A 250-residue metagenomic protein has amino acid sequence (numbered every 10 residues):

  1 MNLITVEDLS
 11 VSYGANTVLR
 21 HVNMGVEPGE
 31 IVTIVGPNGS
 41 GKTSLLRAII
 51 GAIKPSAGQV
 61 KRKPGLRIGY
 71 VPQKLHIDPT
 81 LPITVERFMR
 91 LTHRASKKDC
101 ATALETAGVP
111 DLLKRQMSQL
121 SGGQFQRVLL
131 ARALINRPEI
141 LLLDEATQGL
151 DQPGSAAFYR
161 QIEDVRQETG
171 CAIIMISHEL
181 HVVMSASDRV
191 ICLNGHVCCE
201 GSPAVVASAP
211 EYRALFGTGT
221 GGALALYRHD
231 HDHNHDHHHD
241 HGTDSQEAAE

Functional and structural regions predicted by a protein language model:
K97-L112: Conserved ABC ATPase "signature" region
Q116-L120, Q124: Conserved ABC ATPase signature
R137: Conserved catalytic motifs of ABC-family nucleotide-binding domains
L141-D144: Catalytic Walker B motif of ABC-type/P-loop ATPase nucleotide-binding domains
S177-H178: H-loop/switch region of ABC-family ATPase nucleotide-binding domains
V190-S202: H-loop (His-switch) and adjacent beta-strand-loop-beta switch element of ABC-type ATPase nucleotide-binding domains
S208, L215-E250: ABC ATPase nucleotide-binding domains
